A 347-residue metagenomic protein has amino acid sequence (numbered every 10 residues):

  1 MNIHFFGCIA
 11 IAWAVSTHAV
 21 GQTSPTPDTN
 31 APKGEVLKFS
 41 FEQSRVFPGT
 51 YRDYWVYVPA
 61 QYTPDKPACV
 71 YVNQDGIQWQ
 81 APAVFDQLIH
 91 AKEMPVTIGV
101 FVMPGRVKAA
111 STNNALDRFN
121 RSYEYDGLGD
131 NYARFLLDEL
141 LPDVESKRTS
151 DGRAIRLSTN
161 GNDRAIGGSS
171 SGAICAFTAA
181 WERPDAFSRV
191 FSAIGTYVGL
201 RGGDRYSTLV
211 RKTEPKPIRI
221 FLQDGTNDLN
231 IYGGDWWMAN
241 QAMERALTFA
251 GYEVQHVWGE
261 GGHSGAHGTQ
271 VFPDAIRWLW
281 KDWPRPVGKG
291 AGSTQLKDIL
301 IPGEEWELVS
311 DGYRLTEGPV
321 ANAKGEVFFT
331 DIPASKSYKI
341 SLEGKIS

Functional and structural regions predicted by a protein language model:
M1-G7: Bacterial N-terminal signal peptides that target proteins for export
G7-H18: Bacterial N-terminal signal peptides
C8-I9, A91, T97, I299: Low-complexity, intrinsically disordered/propeptide-like segments
Q22-G288: Non-catalytic cap/lid and distal C-terminal segments of serine-dependent acyl enzymes
G288-S347: Sequence-structural signature of mature extracellular/luminal beta-sheet repeat domains, prominently beta-propellers
